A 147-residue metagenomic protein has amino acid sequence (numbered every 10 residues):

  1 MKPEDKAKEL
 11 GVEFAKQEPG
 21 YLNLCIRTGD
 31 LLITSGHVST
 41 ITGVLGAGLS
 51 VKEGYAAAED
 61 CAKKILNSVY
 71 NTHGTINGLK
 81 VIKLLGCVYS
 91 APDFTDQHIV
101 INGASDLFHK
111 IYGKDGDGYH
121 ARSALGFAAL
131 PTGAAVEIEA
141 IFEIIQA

Functional and structural regions predicted by a protein language model:
M1-N67, N71-I82, S90-A147: N-terminal presequence-like segments and the immediate start of the first folded domain
